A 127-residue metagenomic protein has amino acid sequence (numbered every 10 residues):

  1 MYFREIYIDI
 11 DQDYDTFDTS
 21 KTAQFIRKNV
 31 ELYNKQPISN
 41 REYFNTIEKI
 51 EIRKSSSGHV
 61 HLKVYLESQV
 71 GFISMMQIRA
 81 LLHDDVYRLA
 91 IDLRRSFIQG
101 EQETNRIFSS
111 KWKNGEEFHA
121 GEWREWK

Functional and structural regions predicted by a protein language model:
M1-S57, L66-L81, Q99-K127: Signature for HUH/AEP ssDNA processing cores
R79-I91: A common structural junction motif
V86, L93-R94, T104, F118: Intrinsically disordered, low-complexity cationic segments
R88-L93, F97, S109: Intrinsically disordered, low-complexity, Lys/Arg-biased terminal tails
